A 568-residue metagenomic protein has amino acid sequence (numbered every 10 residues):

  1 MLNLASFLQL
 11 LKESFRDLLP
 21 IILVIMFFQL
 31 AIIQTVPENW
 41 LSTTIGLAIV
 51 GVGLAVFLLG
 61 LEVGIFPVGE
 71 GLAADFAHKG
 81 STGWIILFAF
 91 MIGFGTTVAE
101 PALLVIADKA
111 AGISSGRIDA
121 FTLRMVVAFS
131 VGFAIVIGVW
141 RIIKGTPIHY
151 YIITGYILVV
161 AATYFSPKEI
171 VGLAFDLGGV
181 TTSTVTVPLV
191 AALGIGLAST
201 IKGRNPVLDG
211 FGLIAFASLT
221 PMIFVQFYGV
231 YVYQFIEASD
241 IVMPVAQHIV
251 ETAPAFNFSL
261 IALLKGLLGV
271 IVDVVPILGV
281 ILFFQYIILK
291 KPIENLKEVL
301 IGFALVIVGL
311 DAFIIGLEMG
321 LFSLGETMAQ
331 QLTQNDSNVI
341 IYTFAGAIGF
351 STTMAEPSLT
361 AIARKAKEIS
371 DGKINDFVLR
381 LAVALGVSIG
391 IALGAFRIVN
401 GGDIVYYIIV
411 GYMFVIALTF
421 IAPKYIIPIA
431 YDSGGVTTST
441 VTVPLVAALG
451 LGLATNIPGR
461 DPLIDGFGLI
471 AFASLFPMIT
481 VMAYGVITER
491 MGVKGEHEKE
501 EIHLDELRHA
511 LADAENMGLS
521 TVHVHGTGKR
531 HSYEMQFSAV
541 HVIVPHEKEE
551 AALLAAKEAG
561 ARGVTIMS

Functional and structural regions predicted by a protein language model:
M1-L59, A74-D75, K79, A191 (+5 more regions): Signature of multi-pass transmembrane helix bundles
D17-L19, A48-A55, R117-F129, D176-V190 (+4 more regions): Structural signature of hydrophobic alpha-helical transmembrane segments
Q34, F57-E70, T96-I106, K168-I170 (+2 more regions): Transmembrane alpha-helix boundary signature
L41-T44, G60, A111-R124, W140-I157 (+9 more regions): Transmembrane helix-loop boundary segments of multi-pass membrane transporters
T82-V159, N338-L418: Helix-loop-helix junctions within the multi-pass membrane cores of secondary transporters/permeases
I135, V139-T146, I170-L173, I195-D209 (+3 more regions): Alpha-helical transmembrane segments
F165-V171, F224-V232, F313-G320, L445-R460: Hydrophobic alpha-helical transmembrane segments in multi-pass integral membrane proteins
R508-S568: Positively charged, small/polar-rich N-terminal and surface patches that mediate targeting and assembly and bind
